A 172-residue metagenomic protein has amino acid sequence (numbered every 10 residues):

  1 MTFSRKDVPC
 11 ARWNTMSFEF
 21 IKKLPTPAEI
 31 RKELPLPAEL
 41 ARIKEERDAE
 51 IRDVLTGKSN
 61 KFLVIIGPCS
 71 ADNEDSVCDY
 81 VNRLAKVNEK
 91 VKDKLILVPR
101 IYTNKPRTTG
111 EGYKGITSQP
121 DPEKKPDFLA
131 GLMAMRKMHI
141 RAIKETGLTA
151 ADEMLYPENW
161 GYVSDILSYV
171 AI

Functional and structural regions predicted by a protein language model:
R12-K58: N- or domain-start disorder-to-order transition segments that initiate the globular core
L55-K58, A85-K92, I140-E145: Acidic (Asp/Glu)-rich catalytic clusters
G67: Conserved, mostly hydrophobic/aromatic
A71-V91, K125-K137: Glycine-rich anion/phosphate-binding loops
K94-I172: Active-site-facing alpha/beta catalytic cores
